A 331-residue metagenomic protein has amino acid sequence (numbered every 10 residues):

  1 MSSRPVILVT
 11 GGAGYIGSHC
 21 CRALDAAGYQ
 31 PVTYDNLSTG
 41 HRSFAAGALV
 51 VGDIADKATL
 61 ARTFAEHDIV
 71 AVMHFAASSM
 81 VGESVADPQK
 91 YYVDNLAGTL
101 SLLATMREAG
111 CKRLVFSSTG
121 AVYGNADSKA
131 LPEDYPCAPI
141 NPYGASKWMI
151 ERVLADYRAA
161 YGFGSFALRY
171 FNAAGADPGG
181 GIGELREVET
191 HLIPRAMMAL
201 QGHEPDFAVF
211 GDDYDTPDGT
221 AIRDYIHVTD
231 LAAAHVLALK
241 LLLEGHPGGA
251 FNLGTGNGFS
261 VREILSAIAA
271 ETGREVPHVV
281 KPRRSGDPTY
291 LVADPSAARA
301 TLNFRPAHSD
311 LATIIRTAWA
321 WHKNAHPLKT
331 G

Functional and structural regions predicted by a protein language model:
M1-A176: N-terminal Rossmann-like NAD(P)+-binding domain of SDR-like oxidoreductases, especially those catalyzing
G12, G40-H41, G52, G82 (+10 more regions): Glycine-centered small-residue hotspots that permit tight backbone geometry or close packing
R42, A86, D127-S128, P136 (+8 more regions): Short capping/connector residues at structural and topological boundaries
R42, F171-L192, G202-R223: Short, flexible, glycine-rich and Lys/Arg-enriched loop motifs at helix boundaries that contact anionic partners
Y92, I140-W148, I182-P194, D224-Y225: Short-chain dehydrogenase/reductase
R195, Q201-G331: C-terminal substrate-binding subdomain of Rossmann-fold SDR/epimerase-dehydratase oxidoreductases
